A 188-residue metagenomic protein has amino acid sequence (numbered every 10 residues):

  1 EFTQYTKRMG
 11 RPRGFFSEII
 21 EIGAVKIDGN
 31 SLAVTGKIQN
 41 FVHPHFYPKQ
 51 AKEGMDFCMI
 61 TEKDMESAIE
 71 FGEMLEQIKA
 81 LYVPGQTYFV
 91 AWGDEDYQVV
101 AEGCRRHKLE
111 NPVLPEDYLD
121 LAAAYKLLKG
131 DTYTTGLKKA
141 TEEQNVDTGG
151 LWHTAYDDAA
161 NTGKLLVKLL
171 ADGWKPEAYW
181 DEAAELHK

Functional and structural regions predicted by a protein language model:
E1-Q4, A123, N161: Short, glycine/acidic-enriched loop or turn micro-motifs at the edges of active sites
E1-Y97, P112, E142-E143: Conserved non-catalytic scaffold segment of RNase H-like nuclease domains
V42-H43, P48-C58, E62-M65, A122-A159: Active-site-proximal helix-loop-helix substrate-binding element of RNase H-like nuclease domains
D94, L114-L121, L151-A159, Y179-E182: Short, surface-exposed recognition loops or helix-turn segments adjacent to catalytic cores
E95-D117: Substrate-recognition/cap helix-loop segment adjacent to the acidic, metal-dependent catalytic center of Asp-based
Q98, A160-G163: A structural signal for well-ordered alpha-helical segments within the folded catalytic domains of diverse enzymes
G103-H107, L127, E143, L165-D172: Active-site catalytic microenvironments for nucleophilic, acid-base chemistry
L165-K188: Acidic two-metal-ion nuclease catalytic site recognized across multiple nuclease folds, prominently DnaQ/RNase D-T
